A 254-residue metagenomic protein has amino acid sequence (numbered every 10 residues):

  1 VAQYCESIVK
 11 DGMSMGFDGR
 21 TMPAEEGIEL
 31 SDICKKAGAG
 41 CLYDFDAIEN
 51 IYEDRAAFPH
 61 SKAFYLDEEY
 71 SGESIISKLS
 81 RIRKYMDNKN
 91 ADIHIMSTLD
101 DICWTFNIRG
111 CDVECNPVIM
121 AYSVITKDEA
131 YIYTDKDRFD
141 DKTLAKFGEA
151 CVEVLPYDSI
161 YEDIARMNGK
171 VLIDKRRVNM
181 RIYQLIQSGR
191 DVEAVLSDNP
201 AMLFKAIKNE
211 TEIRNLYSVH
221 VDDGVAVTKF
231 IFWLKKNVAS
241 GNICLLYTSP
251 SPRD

Functional and structural regions predicted by a protein language model:
V1-C244: A composition/biophysics-driven feature that prefers long, compositionally simple stretches
Y247-D254: Conserved small/polar residues in nucleotide/adenosyl-binding loops
